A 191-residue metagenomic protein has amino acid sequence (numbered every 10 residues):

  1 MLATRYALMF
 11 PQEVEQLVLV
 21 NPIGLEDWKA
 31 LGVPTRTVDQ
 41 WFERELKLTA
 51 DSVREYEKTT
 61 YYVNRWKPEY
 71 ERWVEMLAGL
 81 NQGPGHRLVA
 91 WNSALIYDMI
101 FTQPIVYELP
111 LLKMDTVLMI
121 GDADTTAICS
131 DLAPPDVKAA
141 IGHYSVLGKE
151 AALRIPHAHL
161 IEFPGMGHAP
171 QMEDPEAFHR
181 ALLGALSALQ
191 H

Functional and structural regions predicted by a protein language model:
M1-R5, A169: Short alpha-helical segment within the catalytic ATP-binding CA
T4-M9, V14-L48: Flexible "cap/lid" loop of the alpha/beta hydrolase fold
E13-Q16, D115-V117, P156-H159: Structural signature of beta-strand start/N-cap positions in the alpha/beta core of ABC transporter nucleotide-binding
V18-V20, M119-G121, E162: Short beta-strand segments
L25, T125-T126, M166-A169: Active-site loop signature of alpha/beta-hydrolase-fold enzymes
V53-K67, G79-N81, S93-D98: Helix-loop "lid/cap" segments that line or gate small-molecule binding pockets
Q82-L153: Conserved serine/cysteine hydrolase catalytic core
S145-H191: Catalytic active-site module of serine/aspartate enzymes centered on a nucleophile-bearing elbow/loop
